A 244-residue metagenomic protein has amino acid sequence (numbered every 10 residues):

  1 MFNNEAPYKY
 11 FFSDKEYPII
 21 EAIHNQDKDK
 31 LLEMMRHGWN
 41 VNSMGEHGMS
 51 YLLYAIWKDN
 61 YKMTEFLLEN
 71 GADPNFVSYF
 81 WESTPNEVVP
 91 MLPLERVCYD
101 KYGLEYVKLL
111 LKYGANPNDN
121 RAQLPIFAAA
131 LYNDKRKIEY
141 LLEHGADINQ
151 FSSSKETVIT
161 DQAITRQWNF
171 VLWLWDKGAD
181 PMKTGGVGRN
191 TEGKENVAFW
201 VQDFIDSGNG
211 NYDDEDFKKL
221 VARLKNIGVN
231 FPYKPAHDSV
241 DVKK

Functional and structural regions predicted by a protein language model:
M1-P18, Y113, H144, D176-K244: Ankyrin-repeat-protein effector appendages
F2-H47: N-terminal segments that cap or nucleate solenoid repeat domains
Y10-I20, M44-L53, V77-R96, D119-A128 (+3 more regions): Ankyrin-repeat boundary/"N-cap" motif
I23, I56, C98-Y99, A130 (+1 more regions): Specific position within ankyrin or ankyrin-like helical repeats
Q26, D59, K101-Y102, N133 (+1 more regions): Ankyrin-repeat intra-repeat helix-capping/turn positions
K30, K62-M63, Y102-Y106, R136-K137 (+3 more regions): Conserved ankyrin/ankyrin-like repeat signature
L32-N40, E65-D73, K108-N116, E139-D147 (+2 more regions): Ankyrin repeat domain, specifically the short helix-to-loop turn at the C-terminus of the second helix of each repeat
L131, K137, H144-G145, I164 (+1 more regions): Solenoidal tandem-repeat scaffolds enriched in leucines and small polar residues
